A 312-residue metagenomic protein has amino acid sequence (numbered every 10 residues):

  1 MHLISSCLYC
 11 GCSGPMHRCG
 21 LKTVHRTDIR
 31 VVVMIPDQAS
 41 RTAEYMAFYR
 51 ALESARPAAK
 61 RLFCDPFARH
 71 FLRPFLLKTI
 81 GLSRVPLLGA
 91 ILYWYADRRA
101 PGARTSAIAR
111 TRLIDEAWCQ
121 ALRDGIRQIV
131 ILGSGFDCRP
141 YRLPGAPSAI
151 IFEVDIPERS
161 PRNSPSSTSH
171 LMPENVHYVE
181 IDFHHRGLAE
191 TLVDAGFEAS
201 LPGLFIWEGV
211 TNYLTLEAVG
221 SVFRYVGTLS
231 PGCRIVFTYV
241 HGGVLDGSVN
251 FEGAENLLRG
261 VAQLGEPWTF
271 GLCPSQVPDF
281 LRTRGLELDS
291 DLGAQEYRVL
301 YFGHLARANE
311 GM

Functional and structural regions predicted by a protein language model:
C7-C12, C19: Cysteine-centered motifs
V31-V130, F136-V179, G187, A199: Rossmann-like AdoMet
I206: A conserved beta-strand element that flanks and buttresses the S-adenosyl-L-methionine
Y213-Y225: A short, conserved alpha-helix within the catalytic core of class I
S230-V240: Conserved beta-strand signature within the Rossmann-like core of class I S-adenosyl-L-methionine
N250-P267: Short, glycine-/aromatic-enriched active-site segment of Class I SAM-dependent methyltransferases
T269-D291: Short alpha-helix
G285-G311: Conserved catalytic loop of SAM-dependent methyltransferase domains
